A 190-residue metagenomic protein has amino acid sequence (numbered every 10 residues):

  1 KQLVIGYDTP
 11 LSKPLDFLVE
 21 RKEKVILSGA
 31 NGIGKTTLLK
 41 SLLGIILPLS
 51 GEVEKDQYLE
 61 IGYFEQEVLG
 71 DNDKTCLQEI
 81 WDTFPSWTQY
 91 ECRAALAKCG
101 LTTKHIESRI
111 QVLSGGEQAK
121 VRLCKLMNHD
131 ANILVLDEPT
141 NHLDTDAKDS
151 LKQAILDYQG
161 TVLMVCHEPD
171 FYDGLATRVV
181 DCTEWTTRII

Functional and structural regions predicted by a protein language model:
K1-I190: ABC ATP-binding cassette signature C-motif
